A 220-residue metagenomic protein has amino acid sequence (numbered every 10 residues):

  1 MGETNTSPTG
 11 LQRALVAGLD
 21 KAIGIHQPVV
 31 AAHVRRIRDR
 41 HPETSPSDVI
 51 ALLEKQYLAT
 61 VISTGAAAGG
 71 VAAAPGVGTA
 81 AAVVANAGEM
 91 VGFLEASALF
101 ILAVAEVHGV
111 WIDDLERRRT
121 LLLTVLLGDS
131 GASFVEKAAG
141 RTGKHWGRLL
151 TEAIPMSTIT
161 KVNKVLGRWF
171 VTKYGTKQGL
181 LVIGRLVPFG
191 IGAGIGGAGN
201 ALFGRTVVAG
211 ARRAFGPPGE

Functional and structural regions predicted by a protein language model:
M1-A73, E95-E220: Terminal, membrane-proximal amphipathic helices and intrinsically disordered targeting/regulatory segments
A74-A85, G190-I191: Transmembrane helix boundary and interhelical junction motifs in multipass membrane proteins
A80-A87, L122-L127: Short acidic, glycine/Ser/Thr-rich loop/turn "cap" segments at secondary-structure junctions
V84-E89, F93-L99: Glycine-rich active-site/cofactor-binding loop and its immediate structural neighborhood
